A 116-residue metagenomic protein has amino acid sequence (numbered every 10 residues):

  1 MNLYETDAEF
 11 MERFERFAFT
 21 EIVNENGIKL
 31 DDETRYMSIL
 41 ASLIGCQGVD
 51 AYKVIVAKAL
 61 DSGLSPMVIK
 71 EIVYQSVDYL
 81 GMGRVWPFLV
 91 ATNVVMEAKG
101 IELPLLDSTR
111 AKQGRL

Functional and structural regions predicted by a protein language model:
M1-T34, C46, K53, A57-D61 (+1 more regions): Acidic, glycine/proline-rich low-complexity segments that act as flexible tails and inter-domain linkers
T34-L43, Y52, I69-S76: Short, structured motif recognition centered on aromatic/hydrophobic residues
A51, V77-W86: Substrate/cofactor-recognition hotspot
L64-V68: Winged helix-turn-helix DNA-binding recognition segment
